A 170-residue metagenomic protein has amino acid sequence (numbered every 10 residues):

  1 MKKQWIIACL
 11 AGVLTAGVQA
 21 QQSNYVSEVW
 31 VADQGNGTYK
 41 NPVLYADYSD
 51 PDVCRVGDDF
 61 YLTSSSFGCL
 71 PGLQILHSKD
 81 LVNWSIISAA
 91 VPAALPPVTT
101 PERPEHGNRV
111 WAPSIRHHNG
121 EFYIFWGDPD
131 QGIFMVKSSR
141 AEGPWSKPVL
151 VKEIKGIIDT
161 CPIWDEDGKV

Functional and structural regions predicted by a protein language model:
M1-I6: Bacterial N-terminal signal peptides that target proteins for export
I7-A16: Bacterial N-terminal signal peptides
A20-V170: Carbohydrate-active catalytic/glycan-binding domains of CAZyme proteins, especially the secreted or lumenal ectodomains
